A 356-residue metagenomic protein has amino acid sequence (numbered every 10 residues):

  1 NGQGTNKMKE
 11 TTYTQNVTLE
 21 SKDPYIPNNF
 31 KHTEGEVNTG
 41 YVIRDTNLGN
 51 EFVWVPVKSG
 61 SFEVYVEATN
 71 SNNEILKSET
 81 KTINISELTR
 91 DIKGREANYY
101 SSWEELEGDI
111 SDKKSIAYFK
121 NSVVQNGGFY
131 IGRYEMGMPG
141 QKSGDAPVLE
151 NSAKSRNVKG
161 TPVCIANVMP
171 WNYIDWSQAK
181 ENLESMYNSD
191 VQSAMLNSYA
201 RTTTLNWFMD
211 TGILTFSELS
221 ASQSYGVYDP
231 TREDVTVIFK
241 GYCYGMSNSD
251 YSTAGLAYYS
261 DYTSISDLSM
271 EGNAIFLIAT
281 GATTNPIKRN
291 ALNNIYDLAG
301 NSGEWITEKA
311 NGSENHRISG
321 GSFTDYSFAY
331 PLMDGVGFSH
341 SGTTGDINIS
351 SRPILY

Functional and structural regions predicted by a protein language model:
G4-E67, S193: GGW-centered surface loops in extracellular recognition modules
T46-G49, S86-D297: Short aromatic-cysteine micro-motif
K58-F62, E135-Q141, T307-G312, F323-T324 (+1 more regions): Acidic glycine-/aspartate-rich tracts in secreted/extracellular proteins
E67-L88: Short Gly/aromatic-enriched secondary-structure transition segments
T69, Y296-A299: Hydrophobic alpha-helical segments, especially N-terminal targeting/anchoring helices
Y173-S177, E181, Q192, L196 (+3 more regions): Disulfide-stabilized, aromatic/cysteine-rich ligand-recognition loop
A299-T307: Active-site-proximal beta-strands of protease catalytic cores
